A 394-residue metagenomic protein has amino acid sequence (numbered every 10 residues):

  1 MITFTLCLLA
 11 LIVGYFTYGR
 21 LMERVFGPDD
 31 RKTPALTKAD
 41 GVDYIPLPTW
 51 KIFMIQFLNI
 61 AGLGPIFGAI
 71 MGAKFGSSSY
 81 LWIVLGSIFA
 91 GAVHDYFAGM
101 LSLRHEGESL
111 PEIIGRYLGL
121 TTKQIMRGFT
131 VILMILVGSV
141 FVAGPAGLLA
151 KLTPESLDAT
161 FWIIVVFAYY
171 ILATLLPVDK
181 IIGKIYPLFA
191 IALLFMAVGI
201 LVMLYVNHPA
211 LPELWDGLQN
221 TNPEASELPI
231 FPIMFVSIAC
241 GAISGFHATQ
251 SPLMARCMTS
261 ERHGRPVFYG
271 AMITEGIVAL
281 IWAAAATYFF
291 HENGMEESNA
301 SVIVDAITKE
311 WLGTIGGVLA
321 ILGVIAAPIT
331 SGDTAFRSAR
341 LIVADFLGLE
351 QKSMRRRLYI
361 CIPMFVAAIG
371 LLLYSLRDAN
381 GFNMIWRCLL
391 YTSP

Functional and structural regions predicted by a protein language model:
A10-I66, I233, S260-H263: Membrane-interface "cap" regions at the ends of multi-pass membrane proteins
R20-I45, A69-M71, S77, L85 (+4 more regions): Flexible loop linkers connecting adjacent transmembrane helices in multi-pass alpha-helical membrane transporters
P48-G64, L201-P209, L218-L280, L322-S331: Hydrophobic, membrane-embedded alpha-helices of multi-pass small-molecule transporters
G107-T121, A143-W162, S251-G276, S301-A306 (+1 more regions): Helix-loop-helix connectors at the membrane interface of multi-pass transporters/channels
M126-L133, L152-V178, L193-M196, S353-G370: Transmembrane alpha-helical segments of multi-pass small-molecule transport proteins
G138-V142, A146-E155, T160-F161, A173-T174 (+1 more regions): Hydrophobic alpha-helical segments and their helix-loop junctions in multi-pass secondary transporters
Y205-W215, Y269-A306, L376-R377: Extracellular/periplasmic helix-exit of transmembrane alpha-helices
Y391-P394: Conserved small/polar residues in nucleotide/adenosyl-binding loops
